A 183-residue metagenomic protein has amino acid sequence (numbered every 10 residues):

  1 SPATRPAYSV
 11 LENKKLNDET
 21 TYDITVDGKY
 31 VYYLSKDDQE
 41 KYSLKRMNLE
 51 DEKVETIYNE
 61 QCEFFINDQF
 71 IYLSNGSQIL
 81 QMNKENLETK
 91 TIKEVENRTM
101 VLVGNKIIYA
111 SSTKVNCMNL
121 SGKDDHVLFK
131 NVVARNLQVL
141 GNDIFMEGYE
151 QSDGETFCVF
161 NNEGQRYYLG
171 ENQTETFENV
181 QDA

Functional and structural regions predicted by a protein language model:
S1-L16, Q39-T56, Q78-K93, K114-K130 (+1 more regions): Surface-exposed loop/turn elements that mediate protein-protein interactions on large endomembrane-trafficking
E19-D27, N59-D68, E96-G104, V132-G141 (+1 more regions): Repeated scaffold domains used in trafficking and secretory/extracellular systems, primarily beta-propellers
D27, E40, N67, N75-G76 (+4 more regions): Short loop/turn segments that connect beta-strands within the blades of beta-propeller domains, predominantly WD40
Y32-L34, Y72-L73, Y109-A110, F145-G148: Residue position within the beta-strands of beta-propeller blades
I92-V103, I107-S111, N116-C117: Eukaryotic tandem repeat interaction scaffolds
